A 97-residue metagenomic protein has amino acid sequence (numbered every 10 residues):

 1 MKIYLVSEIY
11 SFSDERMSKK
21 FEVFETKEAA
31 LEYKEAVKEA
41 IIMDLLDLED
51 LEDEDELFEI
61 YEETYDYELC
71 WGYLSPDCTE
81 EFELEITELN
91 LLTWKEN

Functional and structural regions predicted by a protein language model:
M1-K20: Short aromatic-glycine-(Arg/Gly/Cys) micro-motifs in beta-strand/loop hairpins
A29-K34: Short amphipathic alpha-helices within nucleic acid-binding modules
A36-N97: Short, mixed-charge low-complexity intrinsically disordered segments
